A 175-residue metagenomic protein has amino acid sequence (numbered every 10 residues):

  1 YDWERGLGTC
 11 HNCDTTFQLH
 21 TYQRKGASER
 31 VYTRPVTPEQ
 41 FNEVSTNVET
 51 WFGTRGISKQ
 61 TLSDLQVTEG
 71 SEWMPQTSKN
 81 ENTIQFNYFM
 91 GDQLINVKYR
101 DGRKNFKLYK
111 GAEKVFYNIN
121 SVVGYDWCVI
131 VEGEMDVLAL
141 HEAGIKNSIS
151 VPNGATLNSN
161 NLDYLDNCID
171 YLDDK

Functional and structural regions predicted by a protein language model:
Y1-W3: Short, intrinsically disordered, charge-biased short linear motifs at domain edges
R5-T15: Cysteine-rich micro-motifs
D14-I95, R103, K110-D126: TOPRIM metal-binding catalytic domain and adjacent DNA-binding surface shared by DnaG-type primases
M74-K175: Phosphate-handling DNA/RNA-contact segment within nucleic-acid enzymes
